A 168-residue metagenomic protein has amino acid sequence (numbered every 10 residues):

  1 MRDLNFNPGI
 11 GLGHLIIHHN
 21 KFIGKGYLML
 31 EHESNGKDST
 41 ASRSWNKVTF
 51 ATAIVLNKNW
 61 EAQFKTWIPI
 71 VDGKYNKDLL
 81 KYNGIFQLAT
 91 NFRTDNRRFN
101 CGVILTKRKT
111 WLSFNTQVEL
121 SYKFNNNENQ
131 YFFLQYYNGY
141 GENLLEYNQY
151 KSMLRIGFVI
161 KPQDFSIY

Functional and structural regions predicted by a protein language model:
M1-N96, C101-K107, W111, Q135-Y140 (+1 more regions): Outer-membrane pore/translocation modules
V55, L145, F158-P162: Short alpha-helical interface elements
F86, F92, L112-Y122, N127: C-terminal interaction module
K123, N127, Y137-N143, K161 (+1 more regions): Hydrophobic alpha-helical segments
K151-Y168: Outer-membrane beta-barrel "beta-signal"
